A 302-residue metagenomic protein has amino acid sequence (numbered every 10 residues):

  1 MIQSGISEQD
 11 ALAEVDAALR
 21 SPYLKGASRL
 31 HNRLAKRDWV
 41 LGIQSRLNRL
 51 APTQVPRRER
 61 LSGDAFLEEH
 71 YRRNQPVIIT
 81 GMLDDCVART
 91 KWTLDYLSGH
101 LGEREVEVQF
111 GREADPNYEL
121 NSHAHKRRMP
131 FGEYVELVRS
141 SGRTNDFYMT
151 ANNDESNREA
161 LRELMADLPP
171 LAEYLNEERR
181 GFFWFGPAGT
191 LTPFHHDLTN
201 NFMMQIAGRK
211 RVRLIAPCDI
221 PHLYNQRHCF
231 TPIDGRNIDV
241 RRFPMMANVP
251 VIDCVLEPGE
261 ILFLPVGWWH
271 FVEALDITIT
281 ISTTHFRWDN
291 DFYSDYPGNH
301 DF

Functional and structural regions predicted by a protein language model:
I2-I261, W269-F302: N-terminal accessory scaffold of Fe(II)-dependent oxygenases
